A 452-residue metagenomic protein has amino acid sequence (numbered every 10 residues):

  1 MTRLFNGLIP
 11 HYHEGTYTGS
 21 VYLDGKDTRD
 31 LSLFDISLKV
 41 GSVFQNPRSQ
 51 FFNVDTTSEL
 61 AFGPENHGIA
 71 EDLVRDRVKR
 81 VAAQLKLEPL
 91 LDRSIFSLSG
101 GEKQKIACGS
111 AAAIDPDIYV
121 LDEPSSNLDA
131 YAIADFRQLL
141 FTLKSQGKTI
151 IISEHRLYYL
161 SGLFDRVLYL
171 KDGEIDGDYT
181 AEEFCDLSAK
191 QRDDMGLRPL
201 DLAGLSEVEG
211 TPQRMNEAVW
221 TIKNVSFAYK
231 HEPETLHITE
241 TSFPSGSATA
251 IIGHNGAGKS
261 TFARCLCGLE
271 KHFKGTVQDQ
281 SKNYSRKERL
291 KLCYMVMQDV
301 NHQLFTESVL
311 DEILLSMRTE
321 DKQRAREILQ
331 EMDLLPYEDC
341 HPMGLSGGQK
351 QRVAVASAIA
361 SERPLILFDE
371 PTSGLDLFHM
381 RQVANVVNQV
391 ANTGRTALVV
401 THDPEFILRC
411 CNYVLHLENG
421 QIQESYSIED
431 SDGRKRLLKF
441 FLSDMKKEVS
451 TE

Functional and structural regions predicted by a protein language model:
N6, C267: Helix-to-loop junction immediately C-terminal to a conserved catalytic motif
S20-D35, T276-R289: ABC ATPase NBD Q-loop/coupling interface
L73-L90, K322-Y337: Conserved ABC ATPase "signature" region
S94-L98, E102, H341-L345, Q349: Conserved ABC ATPase signature
Y119-D122, I366-D369: Catalytic Walker B motif of ABC-type/P-loop ATPase nucleotide-binding domains
E154-H155, T401-H402: H-loop/switch region of ABC-family ATPase nucleotide-binding domains
E174-G196, Q421-M445: Conserved beta-strand-loop-alpha-helix hinge in the C-terminal portion of ABC ATPase nucleotide-binding domains
